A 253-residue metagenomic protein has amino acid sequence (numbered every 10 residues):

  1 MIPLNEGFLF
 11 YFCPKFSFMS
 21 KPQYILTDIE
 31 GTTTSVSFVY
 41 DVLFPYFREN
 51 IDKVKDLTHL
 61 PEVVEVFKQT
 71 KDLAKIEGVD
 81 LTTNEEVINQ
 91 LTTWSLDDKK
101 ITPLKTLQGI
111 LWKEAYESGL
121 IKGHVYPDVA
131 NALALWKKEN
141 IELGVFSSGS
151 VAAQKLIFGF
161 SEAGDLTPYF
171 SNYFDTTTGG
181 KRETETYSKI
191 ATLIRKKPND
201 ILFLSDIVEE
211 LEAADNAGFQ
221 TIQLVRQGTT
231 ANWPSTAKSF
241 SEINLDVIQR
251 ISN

Functional and structural regions predicted by a protein language model:
M1-L9: Positively charged N-terminal leader segments that act as targeting/secretion signals
M19-K21, S171-N253: Asp-based, Mg2+/Mn2+-dependent phosphohydrolase catalytic module
K21-V39: Asp-based phosphoryl-transfer active-site loop
V39-T93: Conserved phosphoryl-transfer catalytic core
E77-P127: Metal-dependent phosphoesterase signature
G109, S118-S161: Substrate-recognition element of Asp-dependent hydrolases with the DxDx(T/V) motif
L143-L193: Extended hydrophobic/aromatic segments used for targeting, binding, or gating
